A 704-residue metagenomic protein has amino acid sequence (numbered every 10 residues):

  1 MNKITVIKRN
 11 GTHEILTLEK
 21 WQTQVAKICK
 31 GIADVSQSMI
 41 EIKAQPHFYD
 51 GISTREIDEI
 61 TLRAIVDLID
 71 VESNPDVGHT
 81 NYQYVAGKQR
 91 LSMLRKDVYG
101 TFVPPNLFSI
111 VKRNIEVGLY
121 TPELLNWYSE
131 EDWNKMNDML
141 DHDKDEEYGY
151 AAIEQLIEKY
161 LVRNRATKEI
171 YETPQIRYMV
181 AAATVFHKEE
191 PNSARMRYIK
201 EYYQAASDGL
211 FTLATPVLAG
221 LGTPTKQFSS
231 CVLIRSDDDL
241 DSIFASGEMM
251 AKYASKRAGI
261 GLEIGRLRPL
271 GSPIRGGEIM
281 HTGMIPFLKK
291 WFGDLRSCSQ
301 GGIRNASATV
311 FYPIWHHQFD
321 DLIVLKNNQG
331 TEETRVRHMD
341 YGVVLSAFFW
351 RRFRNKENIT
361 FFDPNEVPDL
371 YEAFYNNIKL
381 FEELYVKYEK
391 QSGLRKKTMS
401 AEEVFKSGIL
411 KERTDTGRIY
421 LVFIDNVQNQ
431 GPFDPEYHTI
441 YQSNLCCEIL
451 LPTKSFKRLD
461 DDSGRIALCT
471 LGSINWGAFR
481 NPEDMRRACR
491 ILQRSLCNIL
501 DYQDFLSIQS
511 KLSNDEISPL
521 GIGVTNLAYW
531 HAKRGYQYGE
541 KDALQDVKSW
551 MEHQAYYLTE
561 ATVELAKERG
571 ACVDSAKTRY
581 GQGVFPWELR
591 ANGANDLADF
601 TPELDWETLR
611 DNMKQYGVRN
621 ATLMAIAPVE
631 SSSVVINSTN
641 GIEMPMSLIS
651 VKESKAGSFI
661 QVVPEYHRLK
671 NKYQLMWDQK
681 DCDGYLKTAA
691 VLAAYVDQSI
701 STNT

Functional and structural regions predicted by a protein language model:
M1-T704: Extended catalytic cores of very large enzyme megasubunits
